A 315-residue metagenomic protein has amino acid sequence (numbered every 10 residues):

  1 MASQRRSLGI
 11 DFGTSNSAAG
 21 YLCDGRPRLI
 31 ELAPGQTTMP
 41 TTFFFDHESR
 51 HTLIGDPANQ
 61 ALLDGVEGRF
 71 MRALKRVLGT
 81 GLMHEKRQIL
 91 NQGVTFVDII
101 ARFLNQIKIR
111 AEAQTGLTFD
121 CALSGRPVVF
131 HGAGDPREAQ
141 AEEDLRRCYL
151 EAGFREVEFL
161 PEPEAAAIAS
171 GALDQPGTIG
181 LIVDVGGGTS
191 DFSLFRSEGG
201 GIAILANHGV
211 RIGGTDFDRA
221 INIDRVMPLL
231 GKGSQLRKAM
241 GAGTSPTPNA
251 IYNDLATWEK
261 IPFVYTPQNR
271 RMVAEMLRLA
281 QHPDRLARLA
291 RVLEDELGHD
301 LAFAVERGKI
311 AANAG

Functional and structural regions predicted by a protein language model:
M1-M39, P57-I182, E198-G214: N-terminal phosphate-binding loop and flanking beta/alpha elements of the actin-like ATPase fold
S15, G188-S190: Conserved Rossmann-like nucleotide-cofactor binding loop
T38, R196-G315: Phosphate-binding glycine-rich/basic clefts of nucleotide- and phosphate-handling proteins, predominantly
F43: N-terminal phosphate/diphosphate-binding loop that engages ATP/GTP or pyrophosphate donors across diverse enzyme folds
H47-R50, L78-L82, I107-T115, R225-G233 (+1 more regions): Conserved NTP-handling cores and scaffolds of large molecular machines
